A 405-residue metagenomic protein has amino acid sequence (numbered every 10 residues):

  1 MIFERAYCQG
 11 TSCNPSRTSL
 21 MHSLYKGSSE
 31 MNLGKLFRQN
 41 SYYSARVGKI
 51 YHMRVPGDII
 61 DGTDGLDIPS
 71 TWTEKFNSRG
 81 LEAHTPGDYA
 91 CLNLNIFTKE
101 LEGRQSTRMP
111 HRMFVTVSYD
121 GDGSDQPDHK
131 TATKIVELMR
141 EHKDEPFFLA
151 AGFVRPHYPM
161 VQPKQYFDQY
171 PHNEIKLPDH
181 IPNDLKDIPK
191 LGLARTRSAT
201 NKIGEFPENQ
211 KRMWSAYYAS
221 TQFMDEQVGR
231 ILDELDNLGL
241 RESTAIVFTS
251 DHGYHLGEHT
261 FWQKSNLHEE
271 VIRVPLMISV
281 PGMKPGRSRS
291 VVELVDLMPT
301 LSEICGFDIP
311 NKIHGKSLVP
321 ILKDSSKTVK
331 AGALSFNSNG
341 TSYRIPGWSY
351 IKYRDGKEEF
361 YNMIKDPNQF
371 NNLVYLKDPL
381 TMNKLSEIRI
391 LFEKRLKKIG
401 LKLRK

Functional and structural regions predicted by a protein language model:
M1-Y353, K357-E358, P367-I390, K394 (+1 more regions): Formylglycine-dependent sulfatase
L396-K398: Peri-functional-center coupling elements
